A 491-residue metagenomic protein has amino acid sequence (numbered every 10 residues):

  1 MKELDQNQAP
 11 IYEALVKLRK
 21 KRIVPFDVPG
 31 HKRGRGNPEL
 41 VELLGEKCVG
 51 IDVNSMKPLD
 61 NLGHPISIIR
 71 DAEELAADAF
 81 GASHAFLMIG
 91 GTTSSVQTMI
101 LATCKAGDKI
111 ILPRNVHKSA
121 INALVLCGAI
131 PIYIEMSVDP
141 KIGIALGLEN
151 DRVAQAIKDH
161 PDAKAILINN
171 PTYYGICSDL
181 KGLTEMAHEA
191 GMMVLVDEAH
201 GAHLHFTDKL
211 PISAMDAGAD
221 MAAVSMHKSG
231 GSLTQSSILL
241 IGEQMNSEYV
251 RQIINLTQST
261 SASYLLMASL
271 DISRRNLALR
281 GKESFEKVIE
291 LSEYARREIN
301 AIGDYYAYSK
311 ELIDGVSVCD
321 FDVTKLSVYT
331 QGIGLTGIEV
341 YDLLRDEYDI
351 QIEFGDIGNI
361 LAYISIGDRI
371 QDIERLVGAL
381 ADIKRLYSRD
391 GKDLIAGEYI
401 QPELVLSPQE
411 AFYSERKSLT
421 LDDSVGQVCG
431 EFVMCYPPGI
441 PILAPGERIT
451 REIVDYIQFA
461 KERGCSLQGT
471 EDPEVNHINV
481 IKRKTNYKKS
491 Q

Functional and structural regions predicted by a protein language model:
M1-S67: N-terminal "arm"/small-domain region of PLP-dependent enzymes with the aminotransferase-like
D5-V16, K20, L40-L43, H64 (+2 more regions): Conserved PLP-enzyme active-site core in the AAT-like
R33, Y173, K228-S229, Q244-N246 (+6 more regions): Short, glycine-/Ser/Thr-/acidic-enriched flexible segments
V49-S94: Conserved N-terminal alpha-helix of the aminotransferase class I/II PLP-enzyme fold
L59, F86-M88, I166-N169, S327 (+1 more regions): Short glycine-rich or small-residue beta-strand-to-loop segments that form or flank ligand, phosphate, metal/Fe-S
L87, Y133-E135, V224, F354 (+1 more regions): Structural signal for conserved beta-strand scaffold positions within catalytic alpha/beta enzyme cores
Y294-G469: Conserved C-terminal alpha-helix-loop-beta "cap" of PLP-dependent enzymes that closes/shapes the active-site mouth
L380, G464-S466, T470-Y487: Surface-exposed interaction regions enriched in Ser/Thr/Asp/Glu that occur as long low-complexity tracts or repetitive
